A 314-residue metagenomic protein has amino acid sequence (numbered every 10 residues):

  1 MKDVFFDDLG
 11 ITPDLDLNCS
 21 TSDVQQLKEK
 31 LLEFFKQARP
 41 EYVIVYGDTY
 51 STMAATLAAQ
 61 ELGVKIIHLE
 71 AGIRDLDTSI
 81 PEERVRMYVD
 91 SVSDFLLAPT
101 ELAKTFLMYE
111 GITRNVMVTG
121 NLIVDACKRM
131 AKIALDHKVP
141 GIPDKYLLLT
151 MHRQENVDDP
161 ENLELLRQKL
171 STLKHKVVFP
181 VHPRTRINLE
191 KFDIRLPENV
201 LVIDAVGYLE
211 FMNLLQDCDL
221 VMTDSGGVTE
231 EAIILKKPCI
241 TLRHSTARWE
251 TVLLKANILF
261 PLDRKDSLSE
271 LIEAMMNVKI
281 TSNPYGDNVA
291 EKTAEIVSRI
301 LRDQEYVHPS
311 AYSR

Functional and structural regions predicted by a protein language model:
M1-H175, T185-R314: Nucleotide-activated sugar donor-binding and catalytic core shared by glycosyltransferases and related lipid-linked
H182: Conserved C-terminal portion of the radical SAM core fold that forms the substrate/S-adenosylmethionine-binding
